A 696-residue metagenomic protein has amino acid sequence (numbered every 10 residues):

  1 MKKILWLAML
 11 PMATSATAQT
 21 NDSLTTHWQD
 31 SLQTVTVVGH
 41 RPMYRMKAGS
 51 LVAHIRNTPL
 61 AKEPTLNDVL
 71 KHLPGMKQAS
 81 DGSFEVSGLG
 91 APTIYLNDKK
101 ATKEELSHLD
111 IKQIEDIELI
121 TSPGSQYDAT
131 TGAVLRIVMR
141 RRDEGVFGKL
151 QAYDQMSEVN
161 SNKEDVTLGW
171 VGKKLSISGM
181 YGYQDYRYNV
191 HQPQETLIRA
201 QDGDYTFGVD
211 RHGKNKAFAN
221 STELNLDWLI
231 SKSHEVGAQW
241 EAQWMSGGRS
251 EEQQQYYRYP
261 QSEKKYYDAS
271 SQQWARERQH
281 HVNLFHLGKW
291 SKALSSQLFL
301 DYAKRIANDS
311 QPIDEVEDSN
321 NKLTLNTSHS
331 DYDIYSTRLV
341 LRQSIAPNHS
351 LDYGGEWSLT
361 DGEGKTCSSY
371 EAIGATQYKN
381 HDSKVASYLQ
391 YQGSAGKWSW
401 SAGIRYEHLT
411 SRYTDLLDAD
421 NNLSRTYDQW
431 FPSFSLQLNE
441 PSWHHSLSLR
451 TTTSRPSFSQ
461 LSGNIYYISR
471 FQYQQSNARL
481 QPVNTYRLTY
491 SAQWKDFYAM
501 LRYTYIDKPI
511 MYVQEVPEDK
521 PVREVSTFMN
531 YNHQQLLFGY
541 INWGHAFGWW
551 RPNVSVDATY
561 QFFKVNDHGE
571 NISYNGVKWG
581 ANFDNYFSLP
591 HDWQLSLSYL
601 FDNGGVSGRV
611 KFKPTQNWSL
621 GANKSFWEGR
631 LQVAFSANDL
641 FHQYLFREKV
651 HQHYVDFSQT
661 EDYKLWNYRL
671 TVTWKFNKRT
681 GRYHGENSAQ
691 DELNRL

Functional and structural regions predicted by a protein language model:
T20-P59, A79-D81, I120-T121: Short, acidic, small-residue-rich periplasmic hinge/interaction motif at the N-terminus of Gram-negative outer-membrane
D22, T34, L66-V69, F84-E85 (+4 more regions): N-terminal periplasmic accessory domains that precede and gate Gram-negative outer-membrane beta-barrel machines
M46, K77-A79, S83-T121: Periplasmic plug
D128-L135, D143-Q192, A217-N220: Outer-membrane beta-barrel translocator/receptor signature
V138-L150, T222, S250-Q255, S310-P312 (+5 more regions): Surface-exposed extracellular loop regions of Gram-negative outer-membrane beta-barrel proteins
S221-G247, S270-L416, Q437-S446, Y498-L501 (+1 more regions): Face-selective signature of the C-terminal outer-membrane beta-barrel domain
I334-R338, K384-A386, Q475, Q481 (+3 more regions): Outer membrane beta-barrel strand-and-loop segments of large Gram-negative receptors, especially TonB-dependent
K379-N380, N422-R425, T453-D507, E524-L537 (+1 more regions): Outer-membrane beta-barrel signature, preferentially recognizing the C-terminal barrel domain of Gram-negative
